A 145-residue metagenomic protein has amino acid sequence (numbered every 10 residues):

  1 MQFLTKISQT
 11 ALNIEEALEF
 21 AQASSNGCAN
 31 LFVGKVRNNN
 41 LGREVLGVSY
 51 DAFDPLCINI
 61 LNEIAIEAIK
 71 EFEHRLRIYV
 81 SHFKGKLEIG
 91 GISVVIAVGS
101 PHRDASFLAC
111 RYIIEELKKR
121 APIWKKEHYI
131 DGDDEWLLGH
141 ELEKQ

Functional and structural regions predicted by a protein language model:
M1-I92, R103-R111, E115-Q145: N-terminal, polar/charged subdomain of small-to-medium soluble alpha/beta proteins
A97-G99: Short hydrophobic/aromatic beta-strand micro-patches that form the beta-sheet surface supporting nucleotide- or nucleic
